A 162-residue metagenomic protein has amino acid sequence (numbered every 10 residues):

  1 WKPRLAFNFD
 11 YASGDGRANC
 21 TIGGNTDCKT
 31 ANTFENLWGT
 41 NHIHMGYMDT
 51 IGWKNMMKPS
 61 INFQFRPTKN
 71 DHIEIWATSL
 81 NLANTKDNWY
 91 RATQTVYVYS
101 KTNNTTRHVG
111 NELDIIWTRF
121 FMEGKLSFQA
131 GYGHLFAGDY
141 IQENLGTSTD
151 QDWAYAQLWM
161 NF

Functional and structural regions predicted by a protein language model:
W1, N55-P59, R107-L113, S148-A154: Residues that define the transmembrane beta-barrel architecture of outer-membrane proteins
W1, S13, F65-K69, V109 (+3 more regions): Outer-membrane beta-barrel strand-turn architecture
W1-R66, N70-N103: Extracellular/periplasmic loop regions
A6-D10, E74-T78, E112, Q129-G133 (+1 more regions): Transmembrane beta-strands of outer-membrane beta-barrel proteins
N8, I61-Q64, D114, T118 (+1 more regions): Generic hydrophobic alpha-helical scaffold/packing signal
S100-N104, E112-I116: Outer membrane beta-barrel strand-and-loop segments of large Gram-negative receptors, especially TonB-dependent
I115, F121, D150-F162: Outer-membrane beta-barrel "beta-signal"
E123-T149: C-terminal beta-signal and adjacent terminal beta-strands/loops of Gram-negative outer-membrane beta-barrel proteins
